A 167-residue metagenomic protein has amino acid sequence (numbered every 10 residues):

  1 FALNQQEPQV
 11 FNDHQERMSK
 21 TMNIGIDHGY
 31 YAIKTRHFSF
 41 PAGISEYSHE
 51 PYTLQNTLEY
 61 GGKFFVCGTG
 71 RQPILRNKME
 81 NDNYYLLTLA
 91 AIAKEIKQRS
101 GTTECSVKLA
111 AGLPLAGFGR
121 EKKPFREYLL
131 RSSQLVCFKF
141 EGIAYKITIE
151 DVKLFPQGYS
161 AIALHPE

Functional and structural regions predicted by a protein language model:
F1-E167: Nucleotide/phosphate-binding catalytic cleft detector across ATP-hydrolyzing and phosphate-transferring enzymes
